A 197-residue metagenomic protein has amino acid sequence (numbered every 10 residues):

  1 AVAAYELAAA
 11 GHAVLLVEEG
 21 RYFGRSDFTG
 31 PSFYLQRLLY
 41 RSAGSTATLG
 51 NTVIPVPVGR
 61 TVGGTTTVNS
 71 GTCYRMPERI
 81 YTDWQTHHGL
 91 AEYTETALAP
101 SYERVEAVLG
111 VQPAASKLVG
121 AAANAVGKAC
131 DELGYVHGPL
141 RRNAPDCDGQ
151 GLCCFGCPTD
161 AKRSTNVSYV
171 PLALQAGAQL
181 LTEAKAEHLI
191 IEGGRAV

Functional and structural regions predicted by a protein language model:
A1-D83, E95-T96: N-terminal glycine-rich phosphate/pyrophosphate-binding loop and immediately adjacent elements
G11-H12, Q175-A176, G194: Short coil/turn connectors at secondary-structure junctions
F33-Y40, V105, V126, A196: Generic hydrophobic, helix-prone segments enriched in Leu/Val/Ile
H87, A91-E187: Conserved redox-cofactor binding core of oxidoreductases
H188-V197: Conserved beta-strand-loop-beta-strand element in the redox core of flavoprotein oxidoreductases
